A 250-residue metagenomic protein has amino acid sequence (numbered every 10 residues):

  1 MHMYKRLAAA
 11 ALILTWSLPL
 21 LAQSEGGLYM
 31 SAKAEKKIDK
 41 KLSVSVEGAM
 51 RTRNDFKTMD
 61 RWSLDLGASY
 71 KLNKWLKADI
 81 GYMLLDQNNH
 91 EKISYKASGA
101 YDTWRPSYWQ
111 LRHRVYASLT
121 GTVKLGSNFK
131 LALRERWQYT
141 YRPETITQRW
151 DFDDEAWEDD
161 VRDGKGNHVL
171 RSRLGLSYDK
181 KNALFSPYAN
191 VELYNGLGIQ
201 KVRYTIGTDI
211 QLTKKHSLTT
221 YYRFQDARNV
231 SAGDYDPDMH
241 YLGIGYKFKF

Functional and structural regions predicted by a protein language model:
Q23-N89: Start-of-domain marker
E25, K57-W62, E91-A97, E144-D151 (+2 more regions): Outer-membrane beta-barrel translocator domains and adjoining extracellular loop/strand segments of Gram-negative
G26-L28, D60-W62, L111-V115, D163-L170 (+2 more regions): Residues that define the transmembrane beta-barrel architecture of outer-membrane proteins
A32-K36, L66-Y70, A117-G121, E135-W137 (+3 more regions): Residues on the lipid-exposed face of transmembrane beta-strands in outer-membrane beta-barrel proteins
K41-V46, W75-I80, G126-L131, N182-S186 (+1 more regions): Repeated loop/turn-to-beta-strand initiation elements of outer-membrane beta-barrel proteins
G48-N54, Y82-N88, V123, W137-P143 (+3 more regions): Transmembrane beta-strands of outer-membrane beta-barrel pores
M50-N54, Y101-S107, A156-R162, E192-Y194 (+1 more regions): Extracellular loop and loop/strand-boundary signature of outer-membrane beta-barrel proteins
A189, I199-F250: Predominantly the C-terminal beta-signal and adjacent terminal strand-loop region of outer-membrane beta-barrel
